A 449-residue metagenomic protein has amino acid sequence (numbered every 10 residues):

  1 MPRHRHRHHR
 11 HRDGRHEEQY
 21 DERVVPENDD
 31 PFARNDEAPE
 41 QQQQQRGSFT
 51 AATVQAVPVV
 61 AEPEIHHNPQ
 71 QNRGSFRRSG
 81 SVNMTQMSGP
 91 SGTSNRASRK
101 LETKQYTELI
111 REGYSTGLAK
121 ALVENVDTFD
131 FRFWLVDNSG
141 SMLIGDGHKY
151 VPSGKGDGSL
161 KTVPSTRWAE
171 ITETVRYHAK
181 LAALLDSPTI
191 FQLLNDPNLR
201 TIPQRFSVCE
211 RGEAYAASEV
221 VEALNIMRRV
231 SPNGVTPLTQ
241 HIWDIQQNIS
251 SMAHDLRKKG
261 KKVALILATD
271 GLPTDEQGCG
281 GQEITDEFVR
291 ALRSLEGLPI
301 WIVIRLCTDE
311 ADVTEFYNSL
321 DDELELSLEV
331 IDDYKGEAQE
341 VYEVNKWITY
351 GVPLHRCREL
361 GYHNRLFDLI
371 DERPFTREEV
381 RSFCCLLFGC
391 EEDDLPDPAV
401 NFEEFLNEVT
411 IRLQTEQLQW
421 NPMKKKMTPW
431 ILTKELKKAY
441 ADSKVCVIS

Functional and structural regions predicted by a protein language model:
M1-Y20, V447-S449: PEST-like, low-complexity acidic/proline-rich intrinsically disordered segments, predominantly at protein N-termini
E62, S75, G80-D157: Acidic, polar low-complexity linker/tail segments
A121-V126, K180-L185, Q247-K259, R293-S294: Surface-exposed acidic, glycine-flexible loop patches that form ligand/cofactor-binding and adhesion interfaces
V126-G212, A264-A268, I304: Von Willebrand factor
D146, G271-D332: VWA/integrin I-like adhesion module and closely mimicked acidic/polar interface patches used
S207-K262, P273, T308, D312-E315: Von Willebrand factor
E323-V380: C-terminal helix of von Willebrand factor
C357-V447: C-terminal accessory extensions appended to soluble enzyme cores
